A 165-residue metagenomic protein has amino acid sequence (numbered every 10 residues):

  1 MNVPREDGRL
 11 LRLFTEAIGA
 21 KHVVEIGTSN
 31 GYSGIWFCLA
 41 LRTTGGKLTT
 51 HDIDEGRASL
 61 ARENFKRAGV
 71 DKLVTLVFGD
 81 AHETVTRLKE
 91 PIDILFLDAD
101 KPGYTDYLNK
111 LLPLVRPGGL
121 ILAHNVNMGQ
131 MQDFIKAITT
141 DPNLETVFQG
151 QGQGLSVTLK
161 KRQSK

Functional and structural regions predicted by a protein language model:
P4-K165: S-adenosylmethionine/decaboxylated-SAM
